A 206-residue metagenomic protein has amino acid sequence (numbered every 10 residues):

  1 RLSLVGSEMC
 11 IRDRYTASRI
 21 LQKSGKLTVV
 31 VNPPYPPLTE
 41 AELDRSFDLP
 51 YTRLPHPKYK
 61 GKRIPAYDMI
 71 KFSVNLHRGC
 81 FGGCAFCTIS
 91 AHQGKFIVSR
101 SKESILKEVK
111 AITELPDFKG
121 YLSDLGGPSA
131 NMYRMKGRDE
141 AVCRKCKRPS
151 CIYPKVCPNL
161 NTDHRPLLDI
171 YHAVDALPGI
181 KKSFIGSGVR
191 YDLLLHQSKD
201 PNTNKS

Functional and structural regions predicted by a protein language model:
R1-G6, I11: Single conserved hydrophobic/aromatic residue that forms the stacking wall/gate of nucleotide- or nucleobase-binding
M9-C10, S46, Y59-K60, F72: Active-site loops and adjacent core secondary-structure elements that bind or stabilize anionic groups
R19-H56: A broadly conserved sequence feature marking short terminus-proximal activation segments in nucleic acid-centric
S46, C80, C84, I105: Conserved, mostly hydrophobic/aromatic
K60-T88, Y121: N-terminal pre-triad scaffold of radical SAM enzymes
C87-S104: Iron-sulfur (Fe-S) cluster-binding segments and ferredoxin-like electron-carrier domains, especially [2Fe-2S]
A111-S206: Conserved SAM/AdoMet-binding glycine-rich loop
